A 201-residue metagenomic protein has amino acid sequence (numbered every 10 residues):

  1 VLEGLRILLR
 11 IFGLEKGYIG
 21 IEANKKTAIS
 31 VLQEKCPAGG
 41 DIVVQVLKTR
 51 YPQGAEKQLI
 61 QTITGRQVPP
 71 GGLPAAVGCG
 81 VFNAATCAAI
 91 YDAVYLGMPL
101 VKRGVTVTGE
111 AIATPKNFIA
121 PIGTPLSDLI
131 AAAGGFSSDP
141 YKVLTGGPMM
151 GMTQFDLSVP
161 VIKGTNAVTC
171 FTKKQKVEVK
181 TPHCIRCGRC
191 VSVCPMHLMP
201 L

Functional and structural regions predicted by a protein language model:
V1-I11: Histidine-anchored nucleotide/phosphate-binding helix
E15-L126, A132-S137, G147: Hydrophobic alpha-helical positions that pack around
K142-G146: Change to "...patches in solvent-exposed regions of secreted, membrane-anchored, or virion-exposed structural
M149-L157: Glycine-rich phosphate/pyrophosphate-binding loop at beta-loop-alpha junctions
L157-T172, L198-L201: Non-heme iron-sulfur electron-transfer modules
K176-K180: Internal insertion modules embedded within essential enzymes
T181-V191: Residues immediately within or flanking Cys/His clusters that coordinate Zn2+ in small zinc-binding modules
R189-L201: Iron-sulfur cluster-binding cysteine motifs and their immediate structural context in ferredoxin-like electron-transfer
